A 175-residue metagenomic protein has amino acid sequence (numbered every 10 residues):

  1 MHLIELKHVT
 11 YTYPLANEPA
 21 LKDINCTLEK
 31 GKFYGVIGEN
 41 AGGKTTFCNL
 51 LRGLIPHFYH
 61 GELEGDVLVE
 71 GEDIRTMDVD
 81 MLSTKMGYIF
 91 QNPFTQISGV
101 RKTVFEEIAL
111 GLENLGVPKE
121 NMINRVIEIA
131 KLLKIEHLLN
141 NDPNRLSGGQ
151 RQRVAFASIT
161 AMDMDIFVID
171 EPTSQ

Functional and structural regions predicted by a protein language model:
M1-L6, Y11-D23, I55-H60, T76-D78 (+1 more regions): A short, flexible loop at the N-terminus of ABC-type nucleotide-binding domains that lies
I37-E39: The feature captures the beta-strand-to-loop junction immediately N-terminal to the Walker
H60-D73: Conserved ABC transporter NBD signature motif
A109, E113, E120-L138: Conserved ABC ATPase "signature" region
D142-L146, Q150: Conserved ABC ATPase signature
F156: Hydrophobic anchor residue at the start of the ABC signature
F167-E171: Catalytic Walker B motif of ABC-type/P-loop ATPase nucleotide-binding domains
